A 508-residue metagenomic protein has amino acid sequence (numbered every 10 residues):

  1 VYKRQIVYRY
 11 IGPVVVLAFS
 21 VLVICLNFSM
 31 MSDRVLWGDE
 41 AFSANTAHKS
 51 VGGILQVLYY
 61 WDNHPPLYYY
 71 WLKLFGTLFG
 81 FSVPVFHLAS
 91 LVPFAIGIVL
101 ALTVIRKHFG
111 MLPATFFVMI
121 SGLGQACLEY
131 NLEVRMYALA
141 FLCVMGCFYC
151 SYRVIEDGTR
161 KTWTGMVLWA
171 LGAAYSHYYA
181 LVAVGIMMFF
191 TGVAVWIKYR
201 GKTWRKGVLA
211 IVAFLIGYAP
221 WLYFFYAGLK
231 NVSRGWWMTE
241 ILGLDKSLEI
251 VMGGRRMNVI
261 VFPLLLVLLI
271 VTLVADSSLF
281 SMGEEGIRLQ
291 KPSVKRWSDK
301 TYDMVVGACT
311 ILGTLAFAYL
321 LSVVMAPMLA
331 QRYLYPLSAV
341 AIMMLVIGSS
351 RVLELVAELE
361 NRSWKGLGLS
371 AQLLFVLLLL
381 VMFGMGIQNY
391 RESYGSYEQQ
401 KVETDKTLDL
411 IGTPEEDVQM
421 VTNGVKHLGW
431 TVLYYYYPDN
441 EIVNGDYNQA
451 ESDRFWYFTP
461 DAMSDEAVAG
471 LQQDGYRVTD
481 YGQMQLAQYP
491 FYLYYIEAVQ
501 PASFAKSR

Functional and structural regions predicted by a protein language model:
V1-Q5: Conserved small/polar residues in nucleotide/adenosyl-binding loops
Y10-A357, S370-A502: Membrane-proximal helix-loop-helix interfaces that form the catalytic/acceptor-binding platform of multi-pass membrane
K506-R508: Short, solvent-exposed mixed-charge patches
